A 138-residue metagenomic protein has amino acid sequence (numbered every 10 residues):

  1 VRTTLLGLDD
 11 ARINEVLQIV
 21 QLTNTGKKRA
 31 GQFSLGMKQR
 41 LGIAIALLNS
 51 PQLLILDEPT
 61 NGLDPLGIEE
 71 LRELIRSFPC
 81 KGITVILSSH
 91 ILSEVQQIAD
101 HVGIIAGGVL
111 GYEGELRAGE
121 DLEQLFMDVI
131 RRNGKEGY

Functional and structural regions predicted by a protein language model:
T4, L8-T25: Conserved ABC ATPase "signature" region
R29-F33: Conserved ABC ATPase signature
I43: Hydrophobic anchor residue at the start of the ABC signature
S50: Conserved catalytic motifs of ABC-family nucleotide-binding domains
L54-E58: Catalytic Walker B motif of ABC-type/P-loop ATPase nucleotide-binding domains
I68-K81: Helical segment within the ABC ATPase nucleotide-binding domain
